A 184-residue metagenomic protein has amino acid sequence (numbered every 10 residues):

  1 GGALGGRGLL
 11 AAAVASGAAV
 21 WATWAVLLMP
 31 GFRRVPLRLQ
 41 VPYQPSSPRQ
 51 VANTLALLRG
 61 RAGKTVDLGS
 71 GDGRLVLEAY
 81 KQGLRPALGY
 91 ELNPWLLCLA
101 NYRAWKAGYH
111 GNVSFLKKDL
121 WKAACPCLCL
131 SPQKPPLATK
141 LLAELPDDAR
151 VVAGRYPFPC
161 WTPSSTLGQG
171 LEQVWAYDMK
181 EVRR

Functional and structural regions predicted by a protein language model:
G1-G63: S-adenosyl-L-methionine
A62-G71: Conserved class I S-adenosyl-L-methionine
D72-L84: Conserved SAM-binding loop of SAM-dependent methyltransferases across substrates and taxa, primarily the Class I
P86-E91: Conserved SAM-binding motif I beta-strand of class I
N93-L96: Conserved short alpha-helix immediately C-terminal to the canonical SAM/SAH-binding motif I of Rossmann-like
C98-A123: S-adenosyl-L-methionine
A124-P136: A short SAM/SAH-binding and catalytic strip from SAM-dependent methyltransferases
Q133-R184: C-terminal substrate-binding/active-site "lid" region of AdoMet-derived donor-dependent transferases
